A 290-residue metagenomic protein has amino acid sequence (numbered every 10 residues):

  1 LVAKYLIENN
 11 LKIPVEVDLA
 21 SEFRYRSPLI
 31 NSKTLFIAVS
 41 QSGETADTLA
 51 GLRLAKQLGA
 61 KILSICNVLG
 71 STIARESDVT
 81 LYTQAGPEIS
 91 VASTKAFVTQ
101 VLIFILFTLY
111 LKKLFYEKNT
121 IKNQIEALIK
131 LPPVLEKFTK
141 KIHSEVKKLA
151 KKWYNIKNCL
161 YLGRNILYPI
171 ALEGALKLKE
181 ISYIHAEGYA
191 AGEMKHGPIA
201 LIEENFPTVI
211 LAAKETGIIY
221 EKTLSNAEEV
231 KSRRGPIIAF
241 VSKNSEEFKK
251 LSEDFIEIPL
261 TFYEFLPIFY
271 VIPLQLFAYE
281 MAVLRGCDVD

Functional and structural regions predicted by a protein language model:
L1-D290: A SIS-like phosphosugar-recognition module
